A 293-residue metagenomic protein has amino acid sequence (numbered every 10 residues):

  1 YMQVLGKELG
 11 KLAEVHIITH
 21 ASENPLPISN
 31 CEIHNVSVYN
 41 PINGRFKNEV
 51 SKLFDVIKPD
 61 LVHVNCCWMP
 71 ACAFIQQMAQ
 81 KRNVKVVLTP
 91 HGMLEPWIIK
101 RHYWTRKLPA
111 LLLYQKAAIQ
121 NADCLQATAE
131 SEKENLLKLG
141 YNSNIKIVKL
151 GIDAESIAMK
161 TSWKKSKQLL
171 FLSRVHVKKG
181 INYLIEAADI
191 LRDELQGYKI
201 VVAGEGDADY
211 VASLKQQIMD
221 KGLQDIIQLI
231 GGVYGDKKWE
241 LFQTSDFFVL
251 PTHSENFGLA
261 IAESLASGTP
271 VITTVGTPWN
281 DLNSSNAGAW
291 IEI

Functional and structural regions predicted by a protein language model:
Y1-N24, S29: N-terminal subdomain of nucleotide-sugar transferases
A21, S131, G151: Carbohydrate-associated surface elements
L94, K107-L125: Membrane-proximal helix-turn-helix segments that form the acceptor-binding/catalytic region of lipid-linked
L137, S143, I147-S166: Acidic anion/phosphate-binding donor-loop and adjacent secondary structure in glycosyltransferase catalytic cores
K167, F171-I190, I200, D209-S213: A conserved mid-protein helix/loop that constitutes part of the nucleotide-sugar donor-binding site
A212-V233: Nucleotide-activated donor-binding/catalytic signature segment of Leloir-type glycosyltransferases, i.e., the conserved
H253: Aromatic "clamp/platform" in nucleotide-sugar-dependent glycosyltransferases that forms part of the donor/acceptor
P270-T273: Short hydrophobic beta-strand element within catalytic cores of glycosyltransferases and related nucleotide-activated
